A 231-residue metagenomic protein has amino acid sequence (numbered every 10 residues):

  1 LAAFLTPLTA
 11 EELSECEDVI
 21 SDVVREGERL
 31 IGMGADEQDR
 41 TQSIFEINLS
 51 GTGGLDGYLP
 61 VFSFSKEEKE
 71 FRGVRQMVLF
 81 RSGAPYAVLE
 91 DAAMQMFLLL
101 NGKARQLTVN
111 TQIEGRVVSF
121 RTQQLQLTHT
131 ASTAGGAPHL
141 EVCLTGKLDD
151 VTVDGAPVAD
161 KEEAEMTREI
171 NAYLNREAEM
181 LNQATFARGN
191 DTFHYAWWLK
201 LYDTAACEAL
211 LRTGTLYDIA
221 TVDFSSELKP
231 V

Functional and structural regions predicted by a protein language model:
L1-V231: A glycine-rich, acidic short-motif signal
